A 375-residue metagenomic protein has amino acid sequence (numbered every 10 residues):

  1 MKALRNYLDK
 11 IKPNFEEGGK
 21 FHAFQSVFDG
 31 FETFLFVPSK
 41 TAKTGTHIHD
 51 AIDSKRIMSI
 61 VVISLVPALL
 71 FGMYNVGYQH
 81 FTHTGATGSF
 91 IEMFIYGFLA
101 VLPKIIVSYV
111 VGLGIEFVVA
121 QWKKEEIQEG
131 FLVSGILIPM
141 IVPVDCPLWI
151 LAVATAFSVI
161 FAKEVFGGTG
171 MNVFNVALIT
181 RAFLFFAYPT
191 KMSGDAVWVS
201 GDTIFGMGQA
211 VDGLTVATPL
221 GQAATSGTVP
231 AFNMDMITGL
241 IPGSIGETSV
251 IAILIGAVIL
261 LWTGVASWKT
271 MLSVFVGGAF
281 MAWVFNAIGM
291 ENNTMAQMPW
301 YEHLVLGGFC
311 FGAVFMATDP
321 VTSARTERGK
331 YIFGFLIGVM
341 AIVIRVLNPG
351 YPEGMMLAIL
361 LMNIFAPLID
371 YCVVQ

Functional and structural regions predicted by a protein language model:
M1-I105: N-terminal signal-anchor module of multipass membrane proteins
A42-I48, G112-K123, I160-G170, I255-T263 (+1 more regions): C-terminal ends of transmembrane helices
F94-S108, D145-V153, M236, L240-V250 (+1 more regions): Structural signature of hydrophobic alpha-helical transmembrane segments
V111-E116, F131-M140, T155-A162, A252-L260 (+3 more regions): Hydrophobic, membrane-inserted alpha-helices
E126-M207: Membrane-interface helix-loop-helix junctions at boundaries between adjacent transmembrane segments
G170-L254: Long hydrophobic alpha-helical segments that form multi-pass transmembrane helix bundles in integral membrane proteins
V173-L178, Y301-G307, K330, P349-L360: Loop-to-transmembrane alpha-helix initiation sites
M271-E327: A beta-strand-loop signature enriched in Asp, Gly, Thr, and Trp that corresponds to the sialidase/neuraminidase Asp-box
